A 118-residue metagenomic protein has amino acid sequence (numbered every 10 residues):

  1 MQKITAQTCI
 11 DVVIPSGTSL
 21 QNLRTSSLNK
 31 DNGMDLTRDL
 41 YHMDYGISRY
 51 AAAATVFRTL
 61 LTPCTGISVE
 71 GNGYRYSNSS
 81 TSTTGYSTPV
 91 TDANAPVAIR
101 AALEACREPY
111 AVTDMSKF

Functional and structural regions predicted by a protein language model:
M1-M34, A53-T65: Extracellular serine-dependent O-acyl
G33-F118: Conserved catalytic region of serine esterases and O-acyltransferases that act on ester linkages in lipids
